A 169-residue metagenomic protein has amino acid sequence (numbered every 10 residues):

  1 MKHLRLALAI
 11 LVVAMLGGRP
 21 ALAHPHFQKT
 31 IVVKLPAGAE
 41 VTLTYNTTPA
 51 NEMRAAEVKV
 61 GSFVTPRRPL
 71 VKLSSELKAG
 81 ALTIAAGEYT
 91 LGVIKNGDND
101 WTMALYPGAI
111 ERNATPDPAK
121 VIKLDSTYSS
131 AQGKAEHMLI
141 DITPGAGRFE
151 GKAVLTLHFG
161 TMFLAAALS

Functional and structural regions predicted by a protein language model:
M1-L8: Bacterial N-terminal signal peptides that target proteins for export
L11: Structured alpha-helical
A14-A21: C-terminal segment of classical bacterial N-terminal signal peptides
L22-V64, N96, G108-S169: Primarily secretory-pathway and cell-envelope proteins
V64-N113: Mid-length scaffold segments of soluble, non-membrane domains
